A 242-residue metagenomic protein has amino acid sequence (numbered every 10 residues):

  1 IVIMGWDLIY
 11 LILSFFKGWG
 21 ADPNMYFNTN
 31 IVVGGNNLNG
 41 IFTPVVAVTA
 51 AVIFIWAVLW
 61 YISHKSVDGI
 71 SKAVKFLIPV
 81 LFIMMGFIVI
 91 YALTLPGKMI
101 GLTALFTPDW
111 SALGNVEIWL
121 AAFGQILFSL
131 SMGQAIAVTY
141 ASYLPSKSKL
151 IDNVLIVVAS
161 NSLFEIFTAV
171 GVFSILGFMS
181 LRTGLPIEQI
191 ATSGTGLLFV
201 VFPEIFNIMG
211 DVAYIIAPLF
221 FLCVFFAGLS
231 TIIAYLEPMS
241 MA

Functional and structural regions predicted by a protein language model:
I1-F15, A50-S63, P79-A92, V172-F173 (+1 more regions): Hydrophobic core segments of alpha-helical transmembrane domains in multi-pass membrane transport and ion-translocation
I3-V67, M99-L120, T192-F199: Inter-helical loop and helix-membrane interface segments of multi-pass membrane transporters/permeases
I9, F199, P203, E237-S240: Predominant activation on well-ordered alpha-helical scaffold segments within soluble catalytic domains
K65, D152-L155, M241-A242: Helix-loop boundary elements of multi-pass alpha-helical membrane proteins
S71-I233: Membrane-embedded translocation segments of transport machinery
